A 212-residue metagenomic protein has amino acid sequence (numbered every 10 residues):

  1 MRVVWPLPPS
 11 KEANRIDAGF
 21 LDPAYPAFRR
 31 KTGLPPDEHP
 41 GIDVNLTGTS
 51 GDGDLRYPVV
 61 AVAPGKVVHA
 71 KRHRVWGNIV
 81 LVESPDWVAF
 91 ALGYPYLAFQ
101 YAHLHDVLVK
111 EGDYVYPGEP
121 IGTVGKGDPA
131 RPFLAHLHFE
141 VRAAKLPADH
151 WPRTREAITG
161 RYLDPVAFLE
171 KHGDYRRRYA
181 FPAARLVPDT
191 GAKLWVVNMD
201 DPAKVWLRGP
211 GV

Functional and structural regions predicted by a protein language model:
M1-N78, W87-A89, P117, K126 (+2 more regions): Surface-exposed, glycine-biased beta-strand/turn segments
M1-R15, V88, Y94-L97, K110-E119 (+1 more regions): Acidic, glycine-rich catalytic/binding loops that coordinate metals and/or anionic ligands
H39-I42, L46-T47, V82-E111, A144: Active-site region of chymotrypsin-like
T49-D52, H103, L186-D189: Short loop/turn motifs at secondary-structure junctions and domain boundaries
R72-H73, A144-P147, G211: Acidic glycine-/aspartate-rich tracts in secreted/extracellular proteins
R74-E83, A135-H138: Short aromatic-glycine-enriched beta-strand elements
V80-V82, Y116-R131: Short hydrophobic beta/alpha edge segments that flank linear recognition/processing sites
Y179-V212: Short, surface-exposed polybasic-aromatic patches that bind anionic ligands, especially phosphate groups
